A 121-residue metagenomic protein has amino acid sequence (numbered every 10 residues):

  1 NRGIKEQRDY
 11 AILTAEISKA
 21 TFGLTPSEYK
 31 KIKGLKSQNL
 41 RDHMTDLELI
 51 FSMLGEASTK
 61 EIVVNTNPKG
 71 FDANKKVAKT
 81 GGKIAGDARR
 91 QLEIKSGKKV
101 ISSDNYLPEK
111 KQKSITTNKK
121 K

Functional and structural regions predicted by a protein language model:
N1-K121: Positively charged, phosphate-engaging catalytic surfaces used for nucleic-acid and nucleotide handling
